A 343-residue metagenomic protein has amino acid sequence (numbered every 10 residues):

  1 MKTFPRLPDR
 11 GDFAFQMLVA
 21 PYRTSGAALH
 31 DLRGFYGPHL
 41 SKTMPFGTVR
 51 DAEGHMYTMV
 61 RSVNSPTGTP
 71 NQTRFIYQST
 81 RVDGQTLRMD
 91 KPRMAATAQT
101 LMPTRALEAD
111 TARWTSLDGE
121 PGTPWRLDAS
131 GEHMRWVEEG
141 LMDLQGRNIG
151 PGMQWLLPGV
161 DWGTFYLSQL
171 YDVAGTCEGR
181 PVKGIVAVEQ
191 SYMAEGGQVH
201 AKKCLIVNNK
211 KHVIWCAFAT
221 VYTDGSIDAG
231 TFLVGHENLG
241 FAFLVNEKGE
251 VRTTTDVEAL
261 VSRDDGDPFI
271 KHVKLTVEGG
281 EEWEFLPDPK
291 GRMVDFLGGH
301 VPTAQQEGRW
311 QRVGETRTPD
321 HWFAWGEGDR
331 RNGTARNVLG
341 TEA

Functional and structural regions predicted by a protein language model:
M1-A343: Targeting-peptide/extracellular-domain and disordered-appendage signature
